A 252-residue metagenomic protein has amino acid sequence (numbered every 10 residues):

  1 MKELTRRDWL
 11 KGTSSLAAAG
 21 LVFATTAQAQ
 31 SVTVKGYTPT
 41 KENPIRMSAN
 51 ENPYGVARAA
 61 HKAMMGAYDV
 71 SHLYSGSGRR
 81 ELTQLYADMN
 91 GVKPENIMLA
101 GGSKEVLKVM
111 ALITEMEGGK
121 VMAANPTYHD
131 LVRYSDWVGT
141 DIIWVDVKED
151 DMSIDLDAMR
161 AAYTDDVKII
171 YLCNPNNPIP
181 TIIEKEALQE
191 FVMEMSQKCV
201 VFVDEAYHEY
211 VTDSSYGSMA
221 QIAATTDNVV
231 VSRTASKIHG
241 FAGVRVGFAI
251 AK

Functional and structural regions predicted by a protein language model:
M1-A17: N-terminal secretory signal peptides and thylakoid transit peptides that target proteins across membranes
S15-L16, G20-L73: N-terminal "arm"/small-domain region of PLP-dependent enzymes with the aminotransferase-like
N50-P53, S103-K104, Y128, N174-P178 (+2 more regions): Short glycine-rich anion-binding loops that position phosphate/pyrophosphate groups of nucleotides and phosphorylated
A57, N228-K252: PLP-dependent aminotransferase class I/II
E81-K120: Phosphate-binding glycine-rich loop
I113-L172: PLP-dependent aminotransferase-like
L156-D165, P178-V201, E205-H239: Active-site pre-lysine segment of PLP-dependent enzymes
